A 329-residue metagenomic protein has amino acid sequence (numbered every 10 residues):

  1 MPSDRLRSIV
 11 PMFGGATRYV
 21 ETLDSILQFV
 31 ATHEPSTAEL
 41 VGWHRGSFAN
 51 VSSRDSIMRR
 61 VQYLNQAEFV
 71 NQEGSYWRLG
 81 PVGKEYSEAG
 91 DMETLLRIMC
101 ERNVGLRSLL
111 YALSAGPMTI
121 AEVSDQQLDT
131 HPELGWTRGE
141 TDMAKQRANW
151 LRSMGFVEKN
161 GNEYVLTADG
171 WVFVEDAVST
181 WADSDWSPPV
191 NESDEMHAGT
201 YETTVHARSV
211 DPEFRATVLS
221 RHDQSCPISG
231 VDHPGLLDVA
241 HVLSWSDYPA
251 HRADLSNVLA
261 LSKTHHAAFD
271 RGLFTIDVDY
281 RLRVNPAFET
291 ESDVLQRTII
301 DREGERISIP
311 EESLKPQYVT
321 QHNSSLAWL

Functional and structural regions predicted by a protein language model:
M1-D183: Donor-sugar nucleotide-binding helix/loop cap in glycosyltransferases
R5, E39, K84-E88, I98-R102 (+9 more regions): Amphipathic, alpha-helical segments enriched in basic
N71-Q72, R102-Y111, W150-F156, A168-E175 (+3 more regions): Short, surface-exposed, charge-dense and proline/glycine-enriched linear segments
E73-G74, N160-G161, I228, G235 (+1 more regions): A generic structural-conservation signal
P117, A121, W171-A216, P227-L237: A short mid-domain helix/strand-loop element embedded in enzyme catalytic domains that forms or borders the active-site
G199, T203-F214, S220-R221, V231-L237 (+1 more regions): A detector for short metal-coordination/catalytic motifs
